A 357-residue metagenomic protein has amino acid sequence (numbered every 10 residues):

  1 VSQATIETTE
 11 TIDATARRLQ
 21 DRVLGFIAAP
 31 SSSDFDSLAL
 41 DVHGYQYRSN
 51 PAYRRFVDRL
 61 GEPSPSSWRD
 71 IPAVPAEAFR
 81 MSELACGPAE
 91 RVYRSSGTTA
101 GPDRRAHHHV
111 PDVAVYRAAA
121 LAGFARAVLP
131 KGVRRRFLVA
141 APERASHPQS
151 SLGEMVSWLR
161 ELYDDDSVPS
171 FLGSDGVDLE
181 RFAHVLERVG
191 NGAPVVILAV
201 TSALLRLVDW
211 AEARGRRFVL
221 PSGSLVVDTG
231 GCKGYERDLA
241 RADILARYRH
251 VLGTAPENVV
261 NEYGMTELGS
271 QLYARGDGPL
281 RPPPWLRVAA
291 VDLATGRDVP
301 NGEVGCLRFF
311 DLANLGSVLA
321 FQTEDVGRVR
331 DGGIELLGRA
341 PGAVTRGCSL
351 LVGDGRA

Functional and structural regions predicted by a protein language model:
S2-F26, S33-Y45, R134-R136, Q149 (+1 more regions): Active-site glycine/GP-rich loop and adjacent strand/helix microenvironment that borders small-molecule binding pockets
V42, L84-A85, R105-V113, A141-R144: Short secondary-structure transition/capping motifs
R48-R94, P102-H109, L121-K131: Active-site diphosphate/adenylate-binding microenvironment
D70-A73, D112, V133-A145, G173-D175: Short, glycine/charge-rich beta-strand/loop segments that flank catalytic centers and engage negatively charged groups
S96, R105-A114, G153-S157: "Short basic amphipathic alpha-helical interaction patches in structured regions
D112-A120, P148, D178: Phosphate/oxyanion-binding active-site loops and adjacent basic polyanion-contact surfaces
A125-V156: Conserved AMP-binding loop of ANL adenylate-forming enzymes
